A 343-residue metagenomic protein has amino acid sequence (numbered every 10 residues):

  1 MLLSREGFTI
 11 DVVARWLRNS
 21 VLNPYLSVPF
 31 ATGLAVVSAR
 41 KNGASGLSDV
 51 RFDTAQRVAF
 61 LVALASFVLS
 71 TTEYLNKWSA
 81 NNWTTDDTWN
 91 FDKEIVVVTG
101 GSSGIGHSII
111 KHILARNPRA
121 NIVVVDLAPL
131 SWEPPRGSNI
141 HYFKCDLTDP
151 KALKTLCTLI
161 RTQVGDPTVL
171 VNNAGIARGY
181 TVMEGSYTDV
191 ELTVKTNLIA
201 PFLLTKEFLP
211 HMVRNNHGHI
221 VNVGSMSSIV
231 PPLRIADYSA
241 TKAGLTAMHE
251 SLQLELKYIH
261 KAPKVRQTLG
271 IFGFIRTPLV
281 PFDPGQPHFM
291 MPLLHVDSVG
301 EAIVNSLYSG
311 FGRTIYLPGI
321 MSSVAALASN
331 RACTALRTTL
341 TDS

Functional and structural regions predicted by a protein language model:
K77-N121: Canonical Rossmann dinucleotide-binding motif of NAD(H)/NADP(H)-dependent dehydrogenases/reductases, specifically
T99, G165-G175, N197, N222 (+1 more regions): Rossmann-fold scaffold of SDR-type NAD(P)-dependent oxidoreductases
R136-P150: Rossmann-fold cofactor-recognition segment
I176, M183-F202, H217, L245: Catalytic Tyr-X3-Lys loop
G185, P231-S239: Active-site loop-to-helix junction immediately N-terminal to the catalytic Tyr of the SDR YXXXK motif in Rossmann-fold
T205, T241: Active-site helix of classical SDR
S225: Residue(s) in the substrate-gating loop at a strand-loop-helix junction that position the organic substrate next
L256-G319: SDR active-site lid
